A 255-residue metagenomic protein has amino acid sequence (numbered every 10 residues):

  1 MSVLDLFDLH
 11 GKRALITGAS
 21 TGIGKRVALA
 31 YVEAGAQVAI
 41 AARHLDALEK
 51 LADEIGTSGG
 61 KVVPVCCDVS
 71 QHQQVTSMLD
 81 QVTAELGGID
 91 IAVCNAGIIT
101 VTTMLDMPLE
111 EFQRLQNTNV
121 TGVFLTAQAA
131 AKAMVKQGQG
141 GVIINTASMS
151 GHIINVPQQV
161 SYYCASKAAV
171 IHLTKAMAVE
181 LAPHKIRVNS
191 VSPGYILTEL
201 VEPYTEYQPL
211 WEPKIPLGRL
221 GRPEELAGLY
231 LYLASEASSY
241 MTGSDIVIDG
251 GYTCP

Functional and structural regions predicted by a protein language model:
S2-D5, L231, T242-P255: Short C-terminal tail/terminal secondary-structure segment of NAD(P)H-dependent dehydrogenase/reductase domains
S20-G22: Conserved glycine-rich cofactor-binding loop
L45, C66-S77, L109, E224-E225: The beta1-alpha1 cofactor-binding region of Rossmann-like NAD(H)/NADP(H)-dependent oxidoreductases
T103-M104, P108-Q116, W211: Substrate-binding pocket helix/loop in short-chain dehydrogenase/reductase
A127, S166, T174: Active-site helix of classical SDR
K132, V179-P183, S239: Alpha-helical segment proximal to the catalytic Tyr-Lys
S148: Residue(s) in the substrate-gating loop at a strand-loop-helix junction that position the organic substrate next
